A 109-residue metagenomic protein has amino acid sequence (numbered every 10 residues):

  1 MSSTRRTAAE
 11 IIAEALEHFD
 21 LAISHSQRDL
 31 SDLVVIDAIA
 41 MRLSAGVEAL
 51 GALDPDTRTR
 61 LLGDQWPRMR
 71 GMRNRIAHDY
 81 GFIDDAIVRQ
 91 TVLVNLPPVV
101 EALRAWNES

Functional and structural regions predicted by a protein language model:
M1-S109: Solvent-exposed interaction patches of small proteins and small membrane subunits
